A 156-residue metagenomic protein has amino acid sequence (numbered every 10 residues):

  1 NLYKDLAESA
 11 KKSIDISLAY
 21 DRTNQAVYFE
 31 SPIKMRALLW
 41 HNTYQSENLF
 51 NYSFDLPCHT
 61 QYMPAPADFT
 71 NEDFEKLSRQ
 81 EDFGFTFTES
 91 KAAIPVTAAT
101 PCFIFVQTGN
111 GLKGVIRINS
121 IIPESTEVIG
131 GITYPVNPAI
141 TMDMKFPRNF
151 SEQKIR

Functional and structural regions predicted by a protein language model:
N1-R156: Surface-exposed, beta-sheet-biased, low-hydrophobicity segments with strongly acidic/polar composition
